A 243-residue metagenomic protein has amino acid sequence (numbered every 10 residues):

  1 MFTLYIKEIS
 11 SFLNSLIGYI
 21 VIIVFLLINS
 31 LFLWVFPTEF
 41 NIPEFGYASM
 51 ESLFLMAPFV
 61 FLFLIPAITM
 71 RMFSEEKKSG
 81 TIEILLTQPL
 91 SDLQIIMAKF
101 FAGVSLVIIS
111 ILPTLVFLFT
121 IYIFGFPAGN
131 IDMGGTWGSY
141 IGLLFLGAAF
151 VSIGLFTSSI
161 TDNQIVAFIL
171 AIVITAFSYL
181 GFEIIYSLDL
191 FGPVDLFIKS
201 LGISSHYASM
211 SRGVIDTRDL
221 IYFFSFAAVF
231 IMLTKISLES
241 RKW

Functional and structural regions predicted by a protein language model:
M1-I20: Aromatic- and glycine-rich beta-strand/loop motifs that create alpha-glucan
E8, V116-T120, S152-F156, A176 (+2 more regions): Alpha-helical transmembrane segments of multipass membrane proteins
L16, I22-L27, I95, G103-I111 (+1 more regions): Hydrophobic alpha-helical membrane-insertion segments
S30-W34, Y47-V60, A98, A102-D162: Secretory targeting signals
F36-A48, A167-S237, W243: Terminal transmembrane helical anchor/hairpin motif
L53-E75: Long, hydrophobic alpha-helical segments
I65-T69, F117, I153, L233-T234: Hydrophobic/aromatic residues in alpha-helical transmembrane segments
M72-A102: Helix-loop-helix units of permease transmembrane domains in multi-pass membrane transporters, especially ABC
